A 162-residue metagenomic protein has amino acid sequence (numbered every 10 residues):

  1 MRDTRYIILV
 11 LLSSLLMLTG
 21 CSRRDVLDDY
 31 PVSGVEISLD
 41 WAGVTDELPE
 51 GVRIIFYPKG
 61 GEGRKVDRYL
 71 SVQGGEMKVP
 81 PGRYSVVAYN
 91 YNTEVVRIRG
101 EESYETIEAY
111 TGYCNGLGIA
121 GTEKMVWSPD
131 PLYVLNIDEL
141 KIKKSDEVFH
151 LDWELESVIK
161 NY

Functional and structural regions predicted by a protein language model:
M1-I8: Bacterial N-terminal signal peptides that target proteins for export
S14-L15: Residue-level signal for mature regions of secreted extracellular proteins and peptides
L18-G20: C-terminal motif of bacterial Sec signal peptides marking the signal peptidase cleavage site
R23: Short, conserved catalytic or interaction motifs in soluble domains
V26-V44, E154-Y162: A short, Gly/Thr-enriched small/hydrophobic beta-strand-prone motif that recurs across taxa
V35-L39, I54-F56, M77, Y84-V86: Hydrophobic beta-strand residues in large extracellular and virion-surface proteins
T45-G60, Y162: Short, ordered, surface-exposed loop/turn motifs in non-cytosolic proteins
R64-N161: Short, low-hydrophobicity acidic/polar segments
